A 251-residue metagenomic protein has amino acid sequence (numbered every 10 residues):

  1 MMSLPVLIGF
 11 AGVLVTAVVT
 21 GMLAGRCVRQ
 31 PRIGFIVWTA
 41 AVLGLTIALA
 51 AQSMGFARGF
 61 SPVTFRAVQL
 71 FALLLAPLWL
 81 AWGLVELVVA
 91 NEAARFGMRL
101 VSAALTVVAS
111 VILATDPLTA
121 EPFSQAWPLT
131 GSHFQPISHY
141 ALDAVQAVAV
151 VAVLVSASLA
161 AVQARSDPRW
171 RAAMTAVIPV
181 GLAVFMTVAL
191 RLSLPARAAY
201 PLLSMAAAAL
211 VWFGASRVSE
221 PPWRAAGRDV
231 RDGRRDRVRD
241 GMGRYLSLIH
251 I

Functional and structural regions predicted by a protein language model:
M1-A11, L49-L73, V111-Q146, M186-S204: Membrane interfacial helix motifs at helix-loop boundaries and amphipathic/re-entrant anchors
G12-M22, I36-F56, A173-L192: Hydrophobic alpha-helical transmembrane segments of multi-pass membrane proteins
G21-I36, W82-G97, V153-A173, L210-D232: Cytoplasmic membrane-interface segments at the C-terminal ends of transmembrane helices
M54, F60-S61, F71-S102: Internal transmembrane alpha-helix with an interfacial aromatic "cap," most often the third helix
V89-P122: The cytoplasmic-loop to transmembrane-helix boundary for the fourth helix
Y140-S156, A208: Generic alpha-helical transmembrane segments
W223-S247: Short, highly charged, low-complexity non-transmembrane loops/tails of multi-pass membrane proteins
I249-I251: Conserved small/polar residues in nucleotide/adenosyl-binding loops
